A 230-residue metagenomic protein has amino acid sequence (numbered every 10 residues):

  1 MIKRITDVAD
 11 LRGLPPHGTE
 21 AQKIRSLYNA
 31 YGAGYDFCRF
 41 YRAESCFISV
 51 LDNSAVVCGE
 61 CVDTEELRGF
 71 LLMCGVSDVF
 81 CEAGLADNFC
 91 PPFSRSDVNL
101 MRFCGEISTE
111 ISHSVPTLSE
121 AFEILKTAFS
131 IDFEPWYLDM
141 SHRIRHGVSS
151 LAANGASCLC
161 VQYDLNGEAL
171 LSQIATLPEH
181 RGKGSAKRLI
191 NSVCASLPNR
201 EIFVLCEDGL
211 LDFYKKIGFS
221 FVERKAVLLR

Functional and structural regions predicted by a protein language model:
M1-R25, D97-P135: Short amphipathic alpha-helix that is part of the acyltransferase structural core
I2-I5, A9, P15, K23-D78 (+1 more regions): Conserved donor-binding loop and adjoining core beta-sheet/short helix segment in diverse acyl/aminoacyl transferases
F47, D52-H113, I202, C206 (+1 more regions): Acyl-donor-binding surface of acyltransferase catalytic domains
D63-F70, T176-P178, G182-S196, K216: Conserved acetyl-CoA-binding loop-helix of GNAT-fold acetyltransferases
F89-C90, F213-F219: Conserved active-site tyrosine of GNAT-family acetyltransferases
S119-A175: A mid-sequence, solvent-exposed acidic-amphipathic segment
A152, Q162-D164, S185-S196, L205-E207: Recognition helices and adjacent regulatory flanks at domain boundaries
L210: Helix-turn-helix
